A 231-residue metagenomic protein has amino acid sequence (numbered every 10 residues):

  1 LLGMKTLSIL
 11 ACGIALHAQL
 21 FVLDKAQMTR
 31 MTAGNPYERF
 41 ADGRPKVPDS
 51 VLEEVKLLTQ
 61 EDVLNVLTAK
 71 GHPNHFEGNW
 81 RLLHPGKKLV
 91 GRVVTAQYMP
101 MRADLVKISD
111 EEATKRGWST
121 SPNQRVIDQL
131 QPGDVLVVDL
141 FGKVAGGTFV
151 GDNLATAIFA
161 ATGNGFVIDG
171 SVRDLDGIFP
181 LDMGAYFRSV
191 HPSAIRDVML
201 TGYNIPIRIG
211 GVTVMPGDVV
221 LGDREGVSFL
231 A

Functional and structural regions predicted by a protein language model:
L1-A11: Bacterial N-terminal signal peptides that target proteins for export
I9, A33-G34, G142: Hydrophobic alpha-helical context, especially transmembrane and signal-peptide helices
I9-Q19: Hydrophobic h-region of N-terminal signal peptides that target proteins for export in Gram-negative bacteria
Q19-L67: N-terminal pre-domain segments of enzymes
P36-F40, I207, V220: Active-site and channel-lining beta-strand-loop segments that bind or position nucleotide-derived/phosphorylated
P36-Y37, V212, E225: Hydrophobic/aromatic side chains embedded in well-ordered alpha-helices
R44, E225-V227: Structural motif
V55-D62, L67-P216, G222, L230-A231: Feature captures the catalytic cores and cofactor-binding loops of soluble hydro-lyases/lyases that act on carboxylate
